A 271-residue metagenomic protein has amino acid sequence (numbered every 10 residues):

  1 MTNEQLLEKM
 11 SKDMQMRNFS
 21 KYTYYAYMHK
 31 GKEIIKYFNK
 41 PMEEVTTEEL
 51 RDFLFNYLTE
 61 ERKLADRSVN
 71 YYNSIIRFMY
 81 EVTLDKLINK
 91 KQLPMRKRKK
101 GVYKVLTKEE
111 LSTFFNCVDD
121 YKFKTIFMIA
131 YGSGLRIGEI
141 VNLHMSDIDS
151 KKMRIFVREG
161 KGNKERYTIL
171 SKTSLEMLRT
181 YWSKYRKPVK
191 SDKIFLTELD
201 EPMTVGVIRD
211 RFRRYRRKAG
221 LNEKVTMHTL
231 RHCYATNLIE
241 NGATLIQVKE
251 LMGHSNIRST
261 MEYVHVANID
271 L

Functional and structural regions predicted by a protein language model:
M1-L271: Conserved catalytic core of the tyrosine transesterase superfamily
